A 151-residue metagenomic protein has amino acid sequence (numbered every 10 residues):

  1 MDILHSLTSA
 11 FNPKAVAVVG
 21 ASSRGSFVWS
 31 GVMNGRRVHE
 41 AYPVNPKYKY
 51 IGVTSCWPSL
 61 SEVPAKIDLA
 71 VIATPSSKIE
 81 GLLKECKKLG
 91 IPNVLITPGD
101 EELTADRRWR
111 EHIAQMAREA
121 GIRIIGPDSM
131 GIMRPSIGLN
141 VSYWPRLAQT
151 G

Functional and structural regions predicted by a protein language model:
M1-G151: Catalytic-core regions of core metabolic enzymes, especially those transforming organic acids/acyl-group intermediates
